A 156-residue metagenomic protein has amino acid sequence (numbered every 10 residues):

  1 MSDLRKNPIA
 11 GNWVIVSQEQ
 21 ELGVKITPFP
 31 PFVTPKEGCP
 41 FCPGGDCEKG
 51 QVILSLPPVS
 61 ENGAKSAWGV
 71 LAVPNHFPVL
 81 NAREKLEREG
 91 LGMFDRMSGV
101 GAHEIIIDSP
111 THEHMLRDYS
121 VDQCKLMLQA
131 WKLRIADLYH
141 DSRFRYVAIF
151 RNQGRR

Functional and structural regions predicted by a protein language model:
M1-R156: HIT superfamily nucleotide-processing domains
